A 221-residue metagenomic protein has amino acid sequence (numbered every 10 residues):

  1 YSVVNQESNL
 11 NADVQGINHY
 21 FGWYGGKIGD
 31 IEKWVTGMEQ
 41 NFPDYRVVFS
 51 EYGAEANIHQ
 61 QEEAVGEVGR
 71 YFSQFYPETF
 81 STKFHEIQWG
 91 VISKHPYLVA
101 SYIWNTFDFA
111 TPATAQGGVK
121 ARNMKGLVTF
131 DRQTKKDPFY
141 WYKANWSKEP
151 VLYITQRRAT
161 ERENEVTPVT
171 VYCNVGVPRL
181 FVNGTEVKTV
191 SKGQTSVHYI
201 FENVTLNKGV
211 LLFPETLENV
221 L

Functional and structural regions predicted by a protein language model:
Y1-G193, I200-L212, T216-N219: Extended substrate-binding grooves/exosites of carbohydrate-active enzymes
